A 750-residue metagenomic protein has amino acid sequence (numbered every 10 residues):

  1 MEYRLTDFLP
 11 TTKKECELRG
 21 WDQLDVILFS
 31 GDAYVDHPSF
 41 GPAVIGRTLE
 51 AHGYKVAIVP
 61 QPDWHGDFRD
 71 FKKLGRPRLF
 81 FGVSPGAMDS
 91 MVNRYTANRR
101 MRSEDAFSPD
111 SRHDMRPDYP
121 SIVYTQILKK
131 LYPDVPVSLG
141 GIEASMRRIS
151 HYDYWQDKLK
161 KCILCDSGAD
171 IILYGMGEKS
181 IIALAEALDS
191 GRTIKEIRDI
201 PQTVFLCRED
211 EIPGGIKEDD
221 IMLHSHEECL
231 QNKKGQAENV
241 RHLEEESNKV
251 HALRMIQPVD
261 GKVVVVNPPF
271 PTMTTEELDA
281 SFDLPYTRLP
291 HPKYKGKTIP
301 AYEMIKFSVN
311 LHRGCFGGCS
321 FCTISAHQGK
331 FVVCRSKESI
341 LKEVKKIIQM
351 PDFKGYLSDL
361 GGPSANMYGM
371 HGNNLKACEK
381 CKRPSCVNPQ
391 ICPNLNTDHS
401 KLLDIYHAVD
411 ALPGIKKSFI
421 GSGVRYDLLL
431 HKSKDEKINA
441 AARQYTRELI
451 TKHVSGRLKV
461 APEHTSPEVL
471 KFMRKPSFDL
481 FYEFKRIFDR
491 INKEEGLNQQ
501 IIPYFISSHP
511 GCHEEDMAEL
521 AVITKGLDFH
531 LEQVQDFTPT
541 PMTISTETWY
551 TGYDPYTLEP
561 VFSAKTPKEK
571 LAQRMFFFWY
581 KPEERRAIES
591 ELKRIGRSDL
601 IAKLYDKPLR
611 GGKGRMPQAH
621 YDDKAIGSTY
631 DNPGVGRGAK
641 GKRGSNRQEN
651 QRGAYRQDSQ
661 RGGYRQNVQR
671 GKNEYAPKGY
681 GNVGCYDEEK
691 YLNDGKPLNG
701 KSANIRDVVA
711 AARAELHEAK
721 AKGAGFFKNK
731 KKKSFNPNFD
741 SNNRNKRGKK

Functional and structural regions predicted by a protein language model:
E2-Q23, A33, E238-S308: N-terminal [4Fe-4S]-dependent radical SAM core
L28, V44, I58-V59, W64-D67 (+2 more regions): Conserved SAM/AdoMet-binding glycine-rich loop
F29-D32, K297-T323, Y356: N-terminal pre-triad scaffold of radical SAM enzymes
G41, P60-D260, V264-P271: Glycine-rich beta-alpha loop elements in corrinoid/cobalamin-binding modules across cobalamin-dependent enzymes
H65, K195-N248, G261, F270-M273 (+7 more regions): Terminal amphipathic helices with adjacent charged low-complexity linkers/tails
R69, D89-N98, M146-R148, E178-A183 (+7 more regions): Flexible glycine/acidic-rich beta-alpha junction loops that bind and position SAM and/or redox cofactors in anaerobic
D170, S281, C315, C319 (+4 more regions): Conserved, mostly hydrophobic/aromatic
A625-K750: Intrinsically disordered, Lys/Arg-rich low-complexity segments
